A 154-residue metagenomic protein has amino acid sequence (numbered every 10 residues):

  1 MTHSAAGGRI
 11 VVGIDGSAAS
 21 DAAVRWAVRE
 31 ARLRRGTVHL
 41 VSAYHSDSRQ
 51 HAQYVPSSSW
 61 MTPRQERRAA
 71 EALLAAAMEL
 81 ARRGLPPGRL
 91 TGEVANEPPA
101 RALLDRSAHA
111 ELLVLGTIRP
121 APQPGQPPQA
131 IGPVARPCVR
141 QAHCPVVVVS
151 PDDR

Functional and structural regions predicted by a protein language model:
M1-A6, A19, E79-A121, D153-R154: Structural beta-alpha unit
T2-W60, Q141: Small/aliphatic-rich secondary-structure junction motif
H39-V41, T91-A95, V147-V149: General small-molecule cofactor/ligand-binding pocket signal
S58-A72, A121-P124, P128: A short acidic, glycine-rich active-site loop that binds or catalyzes chemistry on phosphate/adenosine moieties
L112-P137: Glycine-rich, Arg-bearing micro-motifs that act as flexible, cationic patches
V139-R154: Short, flexible loop segments at boundaries between secondary-structure elements
